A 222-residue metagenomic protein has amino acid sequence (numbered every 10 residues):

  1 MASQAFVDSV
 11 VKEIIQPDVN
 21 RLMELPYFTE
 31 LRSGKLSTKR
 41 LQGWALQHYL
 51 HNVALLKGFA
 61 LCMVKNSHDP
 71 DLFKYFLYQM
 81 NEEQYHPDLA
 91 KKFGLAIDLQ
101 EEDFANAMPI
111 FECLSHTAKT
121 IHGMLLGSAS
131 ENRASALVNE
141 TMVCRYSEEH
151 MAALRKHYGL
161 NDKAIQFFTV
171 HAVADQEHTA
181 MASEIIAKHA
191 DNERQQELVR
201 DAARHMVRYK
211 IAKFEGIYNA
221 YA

Functional and structural regions predicted by a protein language model:
A2-A222: Non-heme di-metal
